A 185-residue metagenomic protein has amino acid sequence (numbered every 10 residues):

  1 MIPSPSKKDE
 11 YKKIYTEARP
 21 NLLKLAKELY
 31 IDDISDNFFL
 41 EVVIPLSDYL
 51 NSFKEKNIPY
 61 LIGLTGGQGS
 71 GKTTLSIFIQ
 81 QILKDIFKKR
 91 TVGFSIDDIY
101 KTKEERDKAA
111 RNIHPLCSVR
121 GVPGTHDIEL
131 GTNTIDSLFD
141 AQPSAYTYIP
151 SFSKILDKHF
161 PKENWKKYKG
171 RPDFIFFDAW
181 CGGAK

Functional and structural regions predicted by a protein language model:
M1-E41: Charged, amphipathic alpha-helical linker segments immediately N-terminal to NTP-binding catalytic cores
A26-F38, V92-D157: Conserved nucleotide-sensing/catalytic segment adjacent to the nucleotide-binding pocket in NTP-handling enzymes
V43-E55: Pre-Walker A adenine-sensing motif
G69: Walker A (P-loop) phosphate-binding loop of P-loop NTPases
K72: Conserved lysine of the Walker
L75, I79: Hydrophobic positions on the alpha1 helix immediately C-terminal to the Walker A/P-loop
Q81-V92: Post-Walker A helix-loop "phosphate-sensing" segment adjacent to the P-loop in P-loop NTPases
H159-K185: ATP-dependent NMP and nucleoside kinases share a basic, alpha-helical "lid"
